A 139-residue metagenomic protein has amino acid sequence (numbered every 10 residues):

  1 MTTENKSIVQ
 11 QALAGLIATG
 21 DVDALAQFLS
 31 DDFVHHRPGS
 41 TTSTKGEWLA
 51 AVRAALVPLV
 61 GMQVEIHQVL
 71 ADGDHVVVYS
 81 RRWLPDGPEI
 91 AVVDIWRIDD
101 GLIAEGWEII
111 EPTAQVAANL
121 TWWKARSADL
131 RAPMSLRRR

Functional and structural regions predicted by a protein language model:
M1-R139: C-terminal and inter-domain tail/linker signature
